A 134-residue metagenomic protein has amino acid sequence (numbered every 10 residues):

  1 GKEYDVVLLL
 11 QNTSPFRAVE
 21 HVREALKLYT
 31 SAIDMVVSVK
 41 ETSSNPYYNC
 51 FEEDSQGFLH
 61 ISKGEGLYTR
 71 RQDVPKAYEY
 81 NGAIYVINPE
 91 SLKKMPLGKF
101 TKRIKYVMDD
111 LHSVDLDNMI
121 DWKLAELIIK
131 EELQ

Functional and structural regions predicted by a protein language model:
G1-K2, L133: Alpha-helix termini
K2-V6, P15-K102, V107: Conserved core of the sugar-phosphate nucleotidyltransferase
L8-L10: Short aromatic-hydrophobic micro-motifs that form the base-stacking/packing surface for donor nucleotide recognition
N12, I87, L116-D117: Single, functionally critical "micro-switch" positions that shape active/binding sites and transmembrane helices
N12-F16, H112-S113: Short histidine/acidic/glycine/proline-rich micro-motifs that form metal- and phosphate-coordinating active-site loops
V107, L111-Q134: Hydrophobic helical membrane-anchoring modules
